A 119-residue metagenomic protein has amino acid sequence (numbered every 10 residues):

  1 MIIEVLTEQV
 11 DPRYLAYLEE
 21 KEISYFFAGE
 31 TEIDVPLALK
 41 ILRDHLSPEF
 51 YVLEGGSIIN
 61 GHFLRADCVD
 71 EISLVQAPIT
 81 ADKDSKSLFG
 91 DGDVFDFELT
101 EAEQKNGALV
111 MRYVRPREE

Functional and structural regions predicted by a protein language model:
M1-E119: Enzymes that bind and transform nitrogen-containing heteroaromatic metabolites
